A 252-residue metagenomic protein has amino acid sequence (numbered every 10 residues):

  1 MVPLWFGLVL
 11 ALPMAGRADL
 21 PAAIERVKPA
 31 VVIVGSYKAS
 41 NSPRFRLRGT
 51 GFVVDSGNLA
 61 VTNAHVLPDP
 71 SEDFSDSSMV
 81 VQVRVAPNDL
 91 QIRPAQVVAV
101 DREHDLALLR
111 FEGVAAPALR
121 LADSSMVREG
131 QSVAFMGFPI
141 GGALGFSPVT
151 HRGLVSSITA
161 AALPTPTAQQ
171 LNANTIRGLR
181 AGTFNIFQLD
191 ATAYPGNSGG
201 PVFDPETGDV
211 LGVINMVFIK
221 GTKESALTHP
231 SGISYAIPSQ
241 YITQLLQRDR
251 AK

Functional and structural regions predicted by a protein language model:
V2-P13: Bacterial N-terminal signal peptides
G16-N63, Q96, H104-L106, R128 (+1 more regions): N-terminal activation segment of mature serine protease catalytic domains
A22-A23, P70, Q96-V98, E112-S147: Active-site substrate-binding loop(s) of clan PA
V27-R44, E112-R120, V149-Q247: Active-site region of chymotrypsin-like
D55-R102: Catalytic-histidine neighborhood of serine endopeptidases, predominantly the chymotrypsin-like S1/PA family
S56, V100-H104, I158-P164: Short, conserved beta-turn/loop elements at beta-strand boundaries and strand-helix junctions
N63-H65, F138, T207, M216: Short, surface-exposed secondary-structure boundary micro-motifs
S77-V81, A86-A95, E129-A134, P148-N172: Beta-strand/loop subdomains of soluble extracytoplasmic proteins
